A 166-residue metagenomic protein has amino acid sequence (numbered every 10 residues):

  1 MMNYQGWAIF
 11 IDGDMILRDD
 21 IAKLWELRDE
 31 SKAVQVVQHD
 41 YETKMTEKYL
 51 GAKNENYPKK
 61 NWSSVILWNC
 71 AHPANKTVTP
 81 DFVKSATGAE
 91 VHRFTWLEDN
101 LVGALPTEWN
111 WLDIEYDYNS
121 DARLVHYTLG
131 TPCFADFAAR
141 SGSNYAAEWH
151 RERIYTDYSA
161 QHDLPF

Functional and structural regions predicted by a protein language model:
M1-K44: GT-A fold catalytic core of metal-dependent nucleotide-sugar glycosyltransferases, centered on the diacidic
N3, P58-K60, N119: A generic fold-level signal
D12, N54-N56, R93, D113: Short, flexible coil/linker segments at or flanking structured domains
L27-V91: Conserved catalytic core of nucleotide-sugar-dependent glycosyltransferases
V65-F166: A glycosyltransferase accessory/donor-loop signature
